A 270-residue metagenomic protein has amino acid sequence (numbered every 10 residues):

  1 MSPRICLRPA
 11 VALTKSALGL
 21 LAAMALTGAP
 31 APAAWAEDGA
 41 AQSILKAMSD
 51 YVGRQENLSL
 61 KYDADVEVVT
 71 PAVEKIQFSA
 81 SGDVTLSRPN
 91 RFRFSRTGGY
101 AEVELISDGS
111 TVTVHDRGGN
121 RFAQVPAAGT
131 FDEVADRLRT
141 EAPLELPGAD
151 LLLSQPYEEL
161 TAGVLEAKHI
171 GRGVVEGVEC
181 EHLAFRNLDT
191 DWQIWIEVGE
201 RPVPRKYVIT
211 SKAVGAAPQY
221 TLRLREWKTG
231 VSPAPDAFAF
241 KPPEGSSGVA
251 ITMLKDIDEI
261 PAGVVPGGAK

Functional and structural regions predicted by a protein language model:
M1-L13: N-terminal secretory signal peptides that target proteins for export/translocation
K15-A29: Bacterial N-terminal signal peptides
P30-A36: Sec/Tat signal peptide C-region and signal peptidase I cleavage site
E37-R121, P202: N-terminal mature ectodomain segment of secretory-pathway/periplasmic proteins
D38-G39, S43-K46, D63-D65, T113-V114 (+2 more regions): Gly/Pro-enriched, hydrophobic low-complexity segments that function as extracytoplasmic propeptides/linkers
V114-D150: Acidic/charged, solvent-exposed loop-and-adjacent secondary-structure segments enriched in E/D, K/R, S/T, and G/P
P156-E158: Edge strands and adjacent loops of beta-rich recognition modules
K255-A269: Short, low-complexity, Pro/Ser/Thr/Gly-rich segments in the mature regions of secreted, periplasmic
